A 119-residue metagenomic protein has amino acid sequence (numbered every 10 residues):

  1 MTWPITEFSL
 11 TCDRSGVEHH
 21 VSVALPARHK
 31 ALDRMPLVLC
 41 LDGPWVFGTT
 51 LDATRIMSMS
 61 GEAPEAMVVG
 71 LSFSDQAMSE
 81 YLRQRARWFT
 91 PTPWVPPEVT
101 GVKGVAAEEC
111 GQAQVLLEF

Functional and structural regions predicted by a protein language model:
M1-F119: Non-catalytic cap/lid and distal C-terminal segments of serine-dependent acyl enzymes
